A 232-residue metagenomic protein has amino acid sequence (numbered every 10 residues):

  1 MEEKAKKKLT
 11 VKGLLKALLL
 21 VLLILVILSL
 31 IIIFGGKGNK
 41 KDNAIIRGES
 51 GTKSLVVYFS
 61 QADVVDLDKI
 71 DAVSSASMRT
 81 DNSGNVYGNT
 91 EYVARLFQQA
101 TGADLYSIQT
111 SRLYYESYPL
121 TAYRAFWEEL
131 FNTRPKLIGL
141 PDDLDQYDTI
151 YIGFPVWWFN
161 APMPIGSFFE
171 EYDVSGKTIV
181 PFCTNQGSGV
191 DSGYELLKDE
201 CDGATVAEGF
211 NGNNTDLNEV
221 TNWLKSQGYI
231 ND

Functional and structural regions predicted by a protein language model:
E2-A17, S29-Y106, Y123-D232: FMN-binding flavodoxin-like domain, especially the glycine-rich phosphate-binding loop
V21-L28: Core hydrophobic alpha-helical transmembrane segments of single-pass membrane proteins
L105-Y123: Acidic helix-start/capping segments at beta-turn-to-alpha-helix junctions
